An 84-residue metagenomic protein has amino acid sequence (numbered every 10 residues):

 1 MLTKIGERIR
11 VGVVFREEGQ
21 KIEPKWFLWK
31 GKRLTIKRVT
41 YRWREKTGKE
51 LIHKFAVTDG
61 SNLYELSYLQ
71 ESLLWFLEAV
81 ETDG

Functional and structural regions predicted by a protein language model:
M1-G84: Cysteine-centric segments in proteins
